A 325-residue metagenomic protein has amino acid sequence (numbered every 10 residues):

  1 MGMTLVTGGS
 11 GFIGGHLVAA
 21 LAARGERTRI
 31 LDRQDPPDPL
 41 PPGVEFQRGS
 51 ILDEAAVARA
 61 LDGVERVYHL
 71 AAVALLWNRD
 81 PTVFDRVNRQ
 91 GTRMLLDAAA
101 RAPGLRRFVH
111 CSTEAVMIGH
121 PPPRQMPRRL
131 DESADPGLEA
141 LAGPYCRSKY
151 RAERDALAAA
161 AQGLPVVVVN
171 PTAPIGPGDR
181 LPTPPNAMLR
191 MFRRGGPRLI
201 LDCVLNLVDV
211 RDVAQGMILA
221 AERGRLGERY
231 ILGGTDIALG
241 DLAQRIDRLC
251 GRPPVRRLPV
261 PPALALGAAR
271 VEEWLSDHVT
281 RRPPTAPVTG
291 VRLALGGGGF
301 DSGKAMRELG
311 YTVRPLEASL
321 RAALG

Functional and structural regions predicted by a protein language model:
T4-R24: N-terminal Rossmann NAD(P)H-binding glycine-rich loop of SDR-like oxidoreductase domains
V44, R48-Q90, R101, G119: NAD(P)H-binding glycine-rich loop region in Rossmannoid oxidoreductase-like domains and their noncatalytic homologs
R93-Y145: Conserved Rossmann-fold NAD(P)-dependent oxidoreductase catalytic core, especially the SDR/UDP-sugar
P122-V168, A173, P197: Catalytic helix-loop patch of NAD(P)-dependent Rossmann-fold dehydrogenases
R151, P182-P184, I200-A221, E228: Substrate-positioning beta->alpha
Q162-V168, T172-N206: NAD(P)-dependent short-chain dehydrogenase/reductase
G216-P284, S302, R307, E317-L324: Mid/C-terminal beta-alpha module of Rossmann-like enzyme folds, strongest in SDR-family dehydrogenases/epimerases
